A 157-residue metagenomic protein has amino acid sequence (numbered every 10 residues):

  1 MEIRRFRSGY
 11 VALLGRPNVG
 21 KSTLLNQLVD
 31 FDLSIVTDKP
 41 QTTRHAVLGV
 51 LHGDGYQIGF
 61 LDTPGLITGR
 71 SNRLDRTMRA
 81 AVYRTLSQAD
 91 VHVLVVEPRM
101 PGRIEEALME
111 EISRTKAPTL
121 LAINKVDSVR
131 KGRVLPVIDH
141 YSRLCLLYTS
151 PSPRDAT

Functional and structural regions predicted by a protein language model:
M1-T68: Conserved G1/Walker A P-loop phosphate-binding module
D30, T42, R76-M78, E110-I112 (+1 more regions): Glycine-rich, phosphate-binding/catalytic loops in enzymes
P40-T42, G65-I67, P98-G102, V126-V129 (+1 more regions): Conserved nucleotide-binding/hydrolysis micro-motifs of P-loop NTPases
Q41-R44, D75, R79, L86 (+2 more regions): Amphipathic alpha-helical transducer elements in NTP-driven molecular machines
Y56-T68, R73-E97: Active-site-proximal cofactor/substrate-binding loop regions of enzyme domains
Y83-L146: Conserved C-terminal guanine-recognition region of P-loop GTPase G domains, centered on the G4
Y148-T157: Single conserved hydrophobic/aromatic residue that forms the stacking wall/gate of nucleotide- or nucleobase-binding
